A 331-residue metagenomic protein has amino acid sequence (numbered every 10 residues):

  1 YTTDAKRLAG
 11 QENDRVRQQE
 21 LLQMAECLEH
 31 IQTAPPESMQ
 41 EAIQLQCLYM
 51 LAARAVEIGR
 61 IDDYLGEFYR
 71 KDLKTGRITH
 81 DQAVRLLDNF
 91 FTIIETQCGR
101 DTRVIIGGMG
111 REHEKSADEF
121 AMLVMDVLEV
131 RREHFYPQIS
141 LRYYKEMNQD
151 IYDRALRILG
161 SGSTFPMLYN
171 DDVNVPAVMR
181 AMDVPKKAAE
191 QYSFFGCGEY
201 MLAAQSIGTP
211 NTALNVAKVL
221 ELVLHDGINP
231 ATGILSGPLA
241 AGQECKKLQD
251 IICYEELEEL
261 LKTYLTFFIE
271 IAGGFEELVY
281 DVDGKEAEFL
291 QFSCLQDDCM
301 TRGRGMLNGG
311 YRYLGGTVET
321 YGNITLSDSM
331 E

Functional and structural regions predicted by a protein language model:
Y1-Q11, C27, I31-A34, Y264: Polar/charged low-complexity regulatory segments
R17-E20, H30, A34-E331: Conserved catalytic cores of very large enzyme subunits
